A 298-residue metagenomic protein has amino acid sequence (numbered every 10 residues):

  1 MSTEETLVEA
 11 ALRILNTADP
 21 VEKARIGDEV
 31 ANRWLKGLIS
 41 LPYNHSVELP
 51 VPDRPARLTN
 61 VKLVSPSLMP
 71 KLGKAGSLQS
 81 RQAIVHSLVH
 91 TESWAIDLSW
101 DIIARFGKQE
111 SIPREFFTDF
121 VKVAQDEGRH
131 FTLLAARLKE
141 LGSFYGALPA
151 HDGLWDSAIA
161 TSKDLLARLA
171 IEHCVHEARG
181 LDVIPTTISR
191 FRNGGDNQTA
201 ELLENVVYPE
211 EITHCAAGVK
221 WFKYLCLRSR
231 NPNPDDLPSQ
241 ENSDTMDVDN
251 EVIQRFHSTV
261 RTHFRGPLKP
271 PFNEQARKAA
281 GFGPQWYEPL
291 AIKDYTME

Functional and structural regions predicted by a protein language model:
M1-E298: Non-heme di-metal
